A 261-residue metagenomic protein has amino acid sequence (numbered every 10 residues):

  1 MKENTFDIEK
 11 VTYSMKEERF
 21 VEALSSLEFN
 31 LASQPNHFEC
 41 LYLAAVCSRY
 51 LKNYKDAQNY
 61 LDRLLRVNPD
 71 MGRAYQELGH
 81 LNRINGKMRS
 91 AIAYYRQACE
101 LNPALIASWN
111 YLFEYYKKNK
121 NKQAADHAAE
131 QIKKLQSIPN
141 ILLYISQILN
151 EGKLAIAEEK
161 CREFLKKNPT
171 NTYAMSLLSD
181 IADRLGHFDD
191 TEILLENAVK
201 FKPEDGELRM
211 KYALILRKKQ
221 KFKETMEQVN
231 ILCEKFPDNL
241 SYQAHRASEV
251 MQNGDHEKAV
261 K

Functional and structural regions predicted by a protein language model:
N4, F38-E39, G72-Q76, I106-A107 (+4 more regions): Helix-start (N-cap) detector for alpha-helical repeat units in TPR-like alpha-solenoids, especially tetratricopeptide
T5-S33, L43-Y50, N140-K167: Alpha-helical segment of the N-proximal tetratricopeptide repeat
K16-E17, Y50, I84, K117-K118 (+4 more regions): Register position in tetratricopeptide repeats
S33, V67, L101, K134-L135 (+3 more regions): Structural marker of alpha-solenoid helical repeat scaffolds
